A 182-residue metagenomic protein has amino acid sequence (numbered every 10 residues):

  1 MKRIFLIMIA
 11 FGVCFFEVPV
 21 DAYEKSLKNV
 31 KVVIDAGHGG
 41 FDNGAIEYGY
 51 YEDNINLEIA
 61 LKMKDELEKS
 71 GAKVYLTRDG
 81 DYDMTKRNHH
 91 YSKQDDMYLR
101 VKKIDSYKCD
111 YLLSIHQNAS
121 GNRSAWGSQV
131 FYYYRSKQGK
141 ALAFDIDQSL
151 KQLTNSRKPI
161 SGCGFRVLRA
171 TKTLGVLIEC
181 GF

Functional and structural regions predicted by a protein language model:
M1-I4: Positively charged n-region of N-terminal signal peptides that target proteins for export
L6-I7, I104: General helical structural elements
I7-C14: Bacterial N-terminal signal peptides
I9, D42-G44, G121-R123: Active-site-proximal flexible loops/turns
C14-D21: C-terminal segment of classical bacterial N-terminal signal peptides
Y23-L27, Y50, N54-F182: Active-site-proximal helix/loop segments of hydrolytic enzymes
V30-G49: Short glycine-rich His-centered loop
